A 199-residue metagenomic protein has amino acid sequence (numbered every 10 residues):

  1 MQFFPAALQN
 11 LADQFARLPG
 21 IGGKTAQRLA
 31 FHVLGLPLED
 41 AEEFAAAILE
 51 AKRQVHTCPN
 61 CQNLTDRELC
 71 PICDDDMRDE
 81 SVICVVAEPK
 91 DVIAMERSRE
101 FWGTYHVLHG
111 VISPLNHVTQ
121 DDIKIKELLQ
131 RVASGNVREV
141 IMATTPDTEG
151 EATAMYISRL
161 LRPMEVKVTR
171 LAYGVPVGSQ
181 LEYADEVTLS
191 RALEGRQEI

Functional and structural regions predicted by a protein language model:
Q2-L8, R17, Q27-V92: Cys/His-rich Zn2+-binding cysteine-cluster or related metal-binding knuckle/ribbon modules and their
N10, W102, L129-I199: Long C-terminal interaction/binding lobes of large macromolecular proteins
A16, L34, L49, D66 (+7 more regions): Signal for well-folded cores of large energy- and translation-related assemblies
A26, D75-T144: Extended interfacial segments that mediate partner engagement and assembly in macromolecular machines
D40, A46-I48, P59-Q62, P71-I72 (+6 more regions): Core recognition of P-loop NTPase motor domains used across DNA-transaction enzymes
F44, T57, L69, D91 (+5 more regions): Glycine-rich, flexible loop/turn motifs
